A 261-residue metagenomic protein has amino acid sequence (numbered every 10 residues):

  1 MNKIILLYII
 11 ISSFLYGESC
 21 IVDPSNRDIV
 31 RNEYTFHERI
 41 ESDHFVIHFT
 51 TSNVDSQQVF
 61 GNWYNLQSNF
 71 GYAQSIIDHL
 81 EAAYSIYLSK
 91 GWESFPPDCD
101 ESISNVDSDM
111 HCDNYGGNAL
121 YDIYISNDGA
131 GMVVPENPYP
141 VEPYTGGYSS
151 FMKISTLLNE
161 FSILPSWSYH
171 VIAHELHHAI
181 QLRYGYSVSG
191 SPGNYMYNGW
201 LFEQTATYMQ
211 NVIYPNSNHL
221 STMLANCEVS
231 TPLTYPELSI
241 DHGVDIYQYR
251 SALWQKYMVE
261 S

Functional and structural regions predicted by a protein language model:
N2-K3, P165: Structural motif marking the loop-to-transmembrane transition
K3-L15: Sec-dependent N-terminal signal peptides
I9, F70-Q74, P236-I240: Short, charged low-complexity linear motifs
G17-F45, T51-S52: N-terminal low-structure segments adjacent to metalloprotease catalytic domains across cellular compartments
S19-R31, L158, M196-T205: Short charge-dense sequence patches
D43-N198, T205, N216-S217: Juxtacatalytic substrate-recognition/specificity segment
V141-G147, S166, H170, Y186-S261: Acidic/His/Gly-enriched intrinsically disordered linker/tail segments that often contain short helix/coil "MoRF-like"
